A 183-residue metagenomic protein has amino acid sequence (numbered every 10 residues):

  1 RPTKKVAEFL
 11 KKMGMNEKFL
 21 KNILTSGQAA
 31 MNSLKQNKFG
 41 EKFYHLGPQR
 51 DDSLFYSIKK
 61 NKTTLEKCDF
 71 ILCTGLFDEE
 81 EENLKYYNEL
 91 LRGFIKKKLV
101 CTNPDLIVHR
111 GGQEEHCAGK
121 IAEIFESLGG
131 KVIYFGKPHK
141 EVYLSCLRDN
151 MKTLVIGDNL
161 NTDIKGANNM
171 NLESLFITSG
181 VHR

Functional and structural regions predicted by a protein language model:
R1-R183: HAD-like aspartate-dependent phosphatase fold
